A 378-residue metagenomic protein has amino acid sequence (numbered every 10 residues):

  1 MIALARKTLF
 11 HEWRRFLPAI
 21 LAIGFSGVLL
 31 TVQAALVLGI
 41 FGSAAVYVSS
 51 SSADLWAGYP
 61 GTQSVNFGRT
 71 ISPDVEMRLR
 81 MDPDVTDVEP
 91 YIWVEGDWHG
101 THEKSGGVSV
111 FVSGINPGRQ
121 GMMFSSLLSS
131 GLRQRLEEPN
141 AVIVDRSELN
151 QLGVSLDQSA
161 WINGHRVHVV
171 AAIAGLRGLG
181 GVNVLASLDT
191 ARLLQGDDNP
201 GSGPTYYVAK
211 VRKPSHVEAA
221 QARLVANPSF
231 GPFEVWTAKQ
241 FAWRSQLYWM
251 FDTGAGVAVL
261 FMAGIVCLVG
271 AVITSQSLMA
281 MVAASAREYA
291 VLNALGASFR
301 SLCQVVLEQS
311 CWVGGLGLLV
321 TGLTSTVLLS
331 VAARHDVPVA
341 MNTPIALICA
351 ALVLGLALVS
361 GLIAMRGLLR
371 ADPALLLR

Functional and structural regions predicted by a protein language model:
M1-L30, F41, V46, L307: N-terminal Sec/SRP start-transfer signal
P18, A34-G39, A258-N293, L302-L307 (+1 more regions): A hydrophobic alpha-helix feature that marks transmembrane segments and, especially, their cytosolic C-terminal ends
G27-L55, M279: Alpha-helical transmembrane segments
P73-M77, M81-D82, T86-E137, L185-T190: The feature marks short, hydrophobic/small-residue-biased sequence motifs that occur predominantly
M123-S125, I143-W236: Basic-flanked hydrophobic alpha-helices used for secretion and membrane insertion
A226-G270, M281-A283, R300, Q304 (+1 more regions): Peri-transmembrane interface segments
V266, M279, E288-A332, I348 (+1 more regions): Transmembrane alpha-helical interface segments in multi-pass membrane proteins
P344-R378: C-terminal membrane-exit region of the final transmembrane helix in multipass inner-membrane proteins
